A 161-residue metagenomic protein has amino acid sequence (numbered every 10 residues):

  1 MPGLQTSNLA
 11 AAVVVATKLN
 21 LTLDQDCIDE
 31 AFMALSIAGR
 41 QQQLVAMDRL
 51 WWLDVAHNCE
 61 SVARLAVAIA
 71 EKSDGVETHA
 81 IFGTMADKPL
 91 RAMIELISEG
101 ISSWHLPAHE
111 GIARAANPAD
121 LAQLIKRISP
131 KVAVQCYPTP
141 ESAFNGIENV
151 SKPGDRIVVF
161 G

Functional and structural regions predicted by a protein language model:
M1-S103: Nucleotide phosphate-binding/pyrophosphate-handling subdomain across enzymes that bind or process nucleotide phosphates
T6, L50-W51, C59, I94-R156: C-terminal helical cap/extension that packs against the catalytic core of soluble nucleotide-cofactor enzymes
T22, K72-V76, I147-I157: Glycine-rich phosphate-binding loop signature in dinucleotide/nucleotide-binding domains
F82-T84, H109, F160-G161: Glycine-rich beta-strand-to-loop/alpha-helix junction loops that act as flexible
P89, G154-G161: Short, amphipathic C-terminal "tail helix"
